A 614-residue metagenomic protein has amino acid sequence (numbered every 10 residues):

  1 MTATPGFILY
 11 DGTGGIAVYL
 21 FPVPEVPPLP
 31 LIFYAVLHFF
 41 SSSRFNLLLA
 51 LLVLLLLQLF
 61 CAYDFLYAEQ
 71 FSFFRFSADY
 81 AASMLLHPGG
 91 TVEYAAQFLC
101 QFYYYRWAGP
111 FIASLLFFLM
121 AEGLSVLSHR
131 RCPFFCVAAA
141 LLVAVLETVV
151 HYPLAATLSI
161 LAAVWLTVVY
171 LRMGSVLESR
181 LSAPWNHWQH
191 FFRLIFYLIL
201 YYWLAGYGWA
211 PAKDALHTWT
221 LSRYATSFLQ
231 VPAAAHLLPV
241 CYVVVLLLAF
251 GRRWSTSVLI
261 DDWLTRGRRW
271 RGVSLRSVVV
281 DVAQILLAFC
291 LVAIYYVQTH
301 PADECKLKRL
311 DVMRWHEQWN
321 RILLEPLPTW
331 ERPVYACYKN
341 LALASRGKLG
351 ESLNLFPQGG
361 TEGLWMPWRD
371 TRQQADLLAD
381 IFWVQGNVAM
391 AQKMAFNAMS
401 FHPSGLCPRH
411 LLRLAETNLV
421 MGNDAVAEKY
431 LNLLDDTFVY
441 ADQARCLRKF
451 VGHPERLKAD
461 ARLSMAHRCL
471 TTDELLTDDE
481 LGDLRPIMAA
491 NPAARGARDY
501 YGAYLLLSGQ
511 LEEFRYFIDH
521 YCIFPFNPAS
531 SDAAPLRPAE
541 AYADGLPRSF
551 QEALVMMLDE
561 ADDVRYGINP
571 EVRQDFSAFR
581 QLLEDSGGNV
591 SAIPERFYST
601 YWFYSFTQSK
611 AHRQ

Functional and structural regions predicted by a protein language model:
P24-L54, R276-L286: Start-transfer (signal-anchor) and selected internal transmembrane alpha helices of multi-pass inner/ER membrane
S43-L66, A205-Y207, F289-Y295: Transmembrane signal-anchor helices characteristic of membrane glycosylation enzymes that use polyprenol
L56-L99, Y103-G109: Membrane-interface coil-to-helix junctions
S114-R130, V164-V169: Transmembrane-helix motifs of polytopic, lipid-linked glycan transferases
W188-R269: Membrane-embedded alpha-helical segments of integral membrane proteins
G272-T299: Internal/C-terminal transmembrane anchor helices
I294-S464, A489-S508: Soluble catalytic regions of membrane-associated enzymes that act on cell-envelope and secretory-pathway components
A344-M366, V420-Y430, A441, V451-L475 (+4 more regions): Alpha-helical linker/edge segments of TPR/alpha-solenoid repeat scaffolds and analogous pre-/post-domain helices
